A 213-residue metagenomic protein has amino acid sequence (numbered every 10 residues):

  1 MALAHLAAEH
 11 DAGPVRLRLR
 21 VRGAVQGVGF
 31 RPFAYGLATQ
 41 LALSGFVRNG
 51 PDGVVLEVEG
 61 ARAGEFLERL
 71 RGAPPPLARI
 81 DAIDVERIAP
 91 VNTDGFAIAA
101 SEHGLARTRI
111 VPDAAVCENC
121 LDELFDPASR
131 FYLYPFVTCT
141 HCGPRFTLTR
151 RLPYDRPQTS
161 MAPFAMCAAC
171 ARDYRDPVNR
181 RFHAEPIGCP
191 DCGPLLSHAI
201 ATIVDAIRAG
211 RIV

Functional and structural regions predicted by a protein language model:
M1-L195: Intrinsically disordered, low-complexity, mixed-charge
A34, T202-I203: Residues within well-ordered alpha-helices
P76, I212-V213: A general structural signal for well-ordered secondary-structure junctions
L195-T202: N- or domain-start disorder-to-order transition segments that initiate the globular core
I203-I212: Glycine-rich phosphate/diphosphate-binding loops that line cofactor/substrate pockets in enzymes
